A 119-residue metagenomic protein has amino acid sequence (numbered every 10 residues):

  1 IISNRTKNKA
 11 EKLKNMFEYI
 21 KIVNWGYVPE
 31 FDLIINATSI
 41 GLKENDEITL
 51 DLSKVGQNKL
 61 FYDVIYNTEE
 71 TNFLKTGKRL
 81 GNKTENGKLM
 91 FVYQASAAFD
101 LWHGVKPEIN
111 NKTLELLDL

Functional and structural regions predicted by a protein language model:
I1-F17: NAD(P)-binding Rossmann-fold cofactor-contacting core
N8-E11, S53, P107-N111: Generic alpha-helical secondary structure signal
K9, E30-F31, Y93-Q94: Short secondary-structure capping/turn micro-motifs that flank functional sites
K12, D32, T113-L116: Acidic/proline-rich low-complexity IDRs
M16-T84: Rossmann-like adenosine-cofactor binding region
K59-L116: Rossmann-fold NAD(P)-binding glycine/threonine-rich loop
L119: Glycine-rich phosphate/adenylate-binding loop
